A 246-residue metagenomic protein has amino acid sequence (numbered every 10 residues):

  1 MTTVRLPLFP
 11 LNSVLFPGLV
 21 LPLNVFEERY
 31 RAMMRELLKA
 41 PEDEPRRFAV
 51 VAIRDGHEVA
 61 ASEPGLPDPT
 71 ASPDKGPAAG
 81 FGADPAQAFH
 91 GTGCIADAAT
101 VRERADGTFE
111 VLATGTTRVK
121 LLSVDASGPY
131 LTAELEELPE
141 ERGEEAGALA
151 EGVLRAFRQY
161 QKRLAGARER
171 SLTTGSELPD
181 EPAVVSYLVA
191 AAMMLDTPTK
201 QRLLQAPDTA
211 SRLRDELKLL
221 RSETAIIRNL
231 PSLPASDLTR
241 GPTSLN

Functional and structural regions predicted by a protein language model:
M1-T174, T209, S222-A225, S232-N246: Positively charged
P22-V25, E181, D215: Short, contiguous, pocket-lining structural segments that sit at or immediately flank catalytic/ligand-binding sites
G147, E151, A183-A190, R214: Non-catalytic, well-ordered alpha-helical scaffold segments
S176-D196: Core structural elements
A192-D196, P207, L220-E223: Generic structural signal for hydrophobic core residues of well-folded globular domains
K200-A210: Long amphipathic alpha-helical assembly cores
L213-I227: Long, compositionally biased interface segments
